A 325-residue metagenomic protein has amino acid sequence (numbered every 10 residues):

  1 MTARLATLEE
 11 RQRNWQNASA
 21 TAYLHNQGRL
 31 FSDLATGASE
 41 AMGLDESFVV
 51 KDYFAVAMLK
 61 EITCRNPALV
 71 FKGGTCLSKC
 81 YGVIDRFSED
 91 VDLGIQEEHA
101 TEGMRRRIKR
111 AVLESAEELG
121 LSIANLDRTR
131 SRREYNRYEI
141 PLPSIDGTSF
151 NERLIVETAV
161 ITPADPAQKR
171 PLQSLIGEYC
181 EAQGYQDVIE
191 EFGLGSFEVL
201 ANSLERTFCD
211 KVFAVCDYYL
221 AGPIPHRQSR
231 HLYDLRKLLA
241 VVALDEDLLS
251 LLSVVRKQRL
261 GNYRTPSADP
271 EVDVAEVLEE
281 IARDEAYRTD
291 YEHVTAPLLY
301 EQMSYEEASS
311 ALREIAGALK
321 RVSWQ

Functional and structural regions predicted by a protein language model:
M1-L69, K79-D85, Q96-Q325: Structured mid-to-C-terminal alpha-helical surface segments
G74: Active-site glycine-centered loops adjacent to acidic/histidine catalytic or metal-binding residues that shape
